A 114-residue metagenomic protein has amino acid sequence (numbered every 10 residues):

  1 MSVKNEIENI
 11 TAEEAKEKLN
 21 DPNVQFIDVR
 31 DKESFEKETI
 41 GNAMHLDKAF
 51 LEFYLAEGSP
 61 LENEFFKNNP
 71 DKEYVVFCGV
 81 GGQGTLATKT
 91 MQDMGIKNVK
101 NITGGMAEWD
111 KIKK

Functional and structural regions predicted by a protein language model:
M1-V24, K32-E73, G82-K114: Rhodanese-like catalytic fold shared by cysteine-dependent sulfurtransferases and DSP/PTP-type phosphatases
F77: Short, surface-exposed ligand- or partner-binding patches at beta-edge/loop junctions that are enriched in aromatics
